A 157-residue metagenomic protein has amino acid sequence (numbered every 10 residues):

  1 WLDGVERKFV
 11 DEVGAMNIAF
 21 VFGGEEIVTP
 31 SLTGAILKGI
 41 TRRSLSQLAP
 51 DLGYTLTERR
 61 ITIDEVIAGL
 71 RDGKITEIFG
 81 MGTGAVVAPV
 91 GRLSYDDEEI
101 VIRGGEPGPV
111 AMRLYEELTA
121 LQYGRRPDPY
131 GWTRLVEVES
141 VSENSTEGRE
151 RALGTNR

Functional and structural regions predicted by a protein language model:
L2-R157: Conserved catalytic-core subdomain
